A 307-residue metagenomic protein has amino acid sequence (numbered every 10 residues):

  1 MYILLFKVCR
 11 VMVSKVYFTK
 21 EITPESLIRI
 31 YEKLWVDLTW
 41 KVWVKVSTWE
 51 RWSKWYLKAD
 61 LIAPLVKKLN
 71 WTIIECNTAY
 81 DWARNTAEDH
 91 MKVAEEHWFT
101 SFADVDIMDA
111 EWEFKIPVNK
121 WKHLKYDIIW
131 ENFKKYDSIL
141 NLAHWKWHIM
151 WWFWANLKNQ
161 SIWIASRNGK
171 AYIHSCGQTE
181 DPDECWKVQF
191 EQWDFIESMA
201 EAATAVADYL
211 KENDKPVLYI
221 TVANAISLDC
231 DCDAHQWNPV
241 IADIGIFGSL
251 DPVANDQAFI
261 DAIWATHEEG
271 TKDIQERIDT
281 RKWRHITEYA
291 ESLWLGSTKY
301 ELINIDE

Functional and structural regions predicted by a protein language model:
M1-V11: Short, Lys/Arg-enriched N-terminal segments with co-localized hydrophobic residues within the first ~10-30 amino acids
V13-V46, E50-E307: Extended, low-polarity segments enriched in aliphatic/aromatic residues
